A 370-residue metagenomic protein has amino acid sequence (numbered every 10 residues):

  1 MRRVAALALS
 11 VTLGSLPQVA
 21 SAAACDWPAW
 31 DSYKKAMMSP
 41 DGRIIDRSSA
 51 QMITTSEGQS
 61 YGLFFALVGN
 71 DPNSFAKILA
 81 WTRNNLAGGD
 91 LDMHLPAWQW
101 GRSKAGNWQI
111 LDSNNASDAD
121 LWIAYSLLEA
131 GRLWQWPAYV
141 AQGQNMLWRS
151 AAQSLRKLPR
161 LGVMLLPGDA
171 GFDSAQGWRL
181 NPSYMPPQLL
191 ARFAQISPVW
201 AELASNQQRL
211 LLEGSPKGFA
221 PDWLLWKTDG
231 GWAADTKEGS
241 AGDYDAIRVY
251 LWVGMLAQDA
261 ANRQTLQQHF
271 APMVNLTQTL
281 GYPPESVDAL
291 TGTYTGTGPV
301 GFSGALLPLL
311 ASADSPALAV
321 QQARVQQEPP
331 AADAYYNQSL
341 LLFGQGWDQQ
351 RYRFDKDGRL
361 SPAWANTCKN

Functional and structural regions predicted by a protein language model:
A6-S15: Bacterial N-terminal signal peptides
P17-V19: N-terminal signal peptide c-region/cleavage motif recognized by signal peptidases
S21-E57, L67-I110, P159-M164, G168 (+2 more regions): Low-complexity, Ser/Thr/Pro/Gly-enriched N-terminal "stalk/linker" regions
A23-P28, M52-S56, S117-D118, V140-G304 (+2 more regions): Extended ligand-binding clefts on enzyme/binding-domain cores
T55-Q59, F75, I110-R132: Aromatic-rich carbohydrate-recognition surfaces in CAZymes
G62, S74-F75, W136-G143, N262 (+3 more regions): Solenoid-repeat scaffolds in large eukaryotic assemblies
L63-N70, W122-R132, Q188-R192, L251-M255 (+2 more regions): Short glycine/serine- and small hydrophobic-enriched flexible loop segments
P284-N370: C-terminal functional modules
